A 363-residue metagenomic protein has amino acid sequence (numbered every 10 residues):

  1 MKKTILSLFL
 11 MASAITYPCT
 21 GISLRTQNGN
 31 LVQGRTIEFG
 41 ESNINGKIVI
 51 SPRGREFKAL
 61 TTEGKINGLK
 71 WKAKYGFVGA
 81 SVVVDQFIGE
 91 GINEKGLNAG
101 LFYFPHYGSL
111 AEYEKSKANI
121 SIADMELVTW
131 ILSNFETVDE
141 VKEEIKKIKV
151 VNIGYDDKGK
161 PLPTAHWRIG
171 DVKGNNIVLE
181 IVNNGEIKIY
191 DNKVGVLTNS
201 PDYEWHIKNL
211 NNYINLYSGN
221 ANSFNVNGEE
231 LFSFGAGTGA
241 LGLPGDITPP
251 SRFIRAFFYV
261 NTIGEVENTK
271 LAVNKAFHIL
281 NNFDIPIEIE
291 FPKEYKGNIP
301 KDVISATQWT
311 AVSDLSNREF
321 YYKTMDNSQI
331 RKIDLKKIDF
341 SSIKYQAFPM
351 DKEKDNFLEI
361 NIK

Functional and structural regions predicted by a protein language model:
M1-T4: Positively charged n-region of N-terminal signal peptides that target proteins for export
S13-A14: N-terminal signal peptide c-region/cleavage motif recognized by signal peptidases
Y17-V32, G40-G46, R55, I153-Y155 (+3 more regions): C-terminus-biased signal that marks the final domain/tail of proteins
C19-S116, N152, D351, E359 (+1 more regions): A contiguous strand-loop segment
Q33, A99-L101, I189, F320-K323: Short hydrophobic/aromatic-rich beta-strand segments that constitute the beta-sheet cores of beta-sandwich/beta-barrel
F39-E41, P105-Y107, N184-E186, N327-I330: Short, surface-exposed beta-strand-loop junctions and turns on beta-sheet-rich folds
I48, I177-E180, A311: Broad, structure-driven detector of short, well-ordered beta-strand segments within folded domains
L69-K74, S81-N192: Structured, non-membrane catalytic/scaffold regions adjacent to prosthetic-group chemistry
